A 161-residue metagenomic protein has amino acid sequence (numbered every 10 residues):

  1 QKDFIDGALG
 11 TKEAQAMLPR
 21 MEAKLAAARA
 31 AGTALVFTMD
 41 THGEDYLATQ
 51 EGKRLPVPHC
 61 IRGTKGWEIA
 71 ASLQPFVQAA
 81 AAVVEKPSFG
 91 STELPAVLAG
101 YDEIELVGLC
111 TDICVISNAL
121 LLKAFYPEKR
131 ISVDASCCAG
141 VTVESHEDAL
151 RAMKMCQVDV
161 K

Functional and structural regions predicted by a protein language model:
Q1-K2, E105-V107, L122: Beta-strand elements within well-structured catalytic alpha/beta cores of enzymes that handle phosphate/sulfate esters
Q1-V83, E128-S132, V141-T142, E147-M155 (+1 more regions): Active-site acidic carboxylates
A14-M17, T111, V115: Short, conserved glycine- and acidic-residue-centered signature motifs in active-site or ligand-binding loops
A23-A27, A96-V97, L121: A generic secondary-structure signal
D40, L109-T111, S136: Cofactor-binding loop segments of dinucleotide-utilizing enzymes, especially the Rossmann-like FAD- and NAD(P)+-binding
G63-D112: Internal catalytic-core helix/loop-beta-alpha segment that presents or stabilizes conserved functional determinants
I113, C138-T142: Short gly/pro/ser/thr-enriched loop/turn and capping motifs at secondary-structure boundaries
V115-F125: Short Gly/Thr/Asp-enriched flexible loops that form oxyanion-binding sites at enzyme active sites
